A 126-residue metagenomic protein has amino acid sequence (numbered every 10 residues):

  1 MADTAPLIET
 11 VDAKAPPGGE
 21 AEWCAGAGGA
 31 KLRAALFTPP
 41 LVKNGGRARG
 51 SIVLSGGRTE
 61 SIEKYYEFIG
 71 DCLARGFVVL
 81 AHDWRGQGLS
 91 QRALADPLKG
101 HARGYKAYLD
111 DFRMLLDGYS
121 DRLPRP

Functional and structural regions predicted by a protein language model:
M1-G26, L32-P40, N44: An N-terminal hydrophobic leader/cap segment in hydrolases
A30, S61: Donor nucleotide-sugar binding loop of glycosyltransferases
G45-R47, Y119-P126: Glycine-rich phosphate-binding loop signature in dinucleotide/nucleotide-binding domains
R49-E60: Active-site glycine-rich loops that stabilize anionic/oxyanionic intermediates across multiple enzyme folds
G57, K64, D111-L115: Well-ordered alpha-helical segments embedded in enzymatic catalytic cores
I62, I69-A95: Conserved alpha/beta-hydrolase
G100-R122: Alpha/beta-hydrolase active-site loop
